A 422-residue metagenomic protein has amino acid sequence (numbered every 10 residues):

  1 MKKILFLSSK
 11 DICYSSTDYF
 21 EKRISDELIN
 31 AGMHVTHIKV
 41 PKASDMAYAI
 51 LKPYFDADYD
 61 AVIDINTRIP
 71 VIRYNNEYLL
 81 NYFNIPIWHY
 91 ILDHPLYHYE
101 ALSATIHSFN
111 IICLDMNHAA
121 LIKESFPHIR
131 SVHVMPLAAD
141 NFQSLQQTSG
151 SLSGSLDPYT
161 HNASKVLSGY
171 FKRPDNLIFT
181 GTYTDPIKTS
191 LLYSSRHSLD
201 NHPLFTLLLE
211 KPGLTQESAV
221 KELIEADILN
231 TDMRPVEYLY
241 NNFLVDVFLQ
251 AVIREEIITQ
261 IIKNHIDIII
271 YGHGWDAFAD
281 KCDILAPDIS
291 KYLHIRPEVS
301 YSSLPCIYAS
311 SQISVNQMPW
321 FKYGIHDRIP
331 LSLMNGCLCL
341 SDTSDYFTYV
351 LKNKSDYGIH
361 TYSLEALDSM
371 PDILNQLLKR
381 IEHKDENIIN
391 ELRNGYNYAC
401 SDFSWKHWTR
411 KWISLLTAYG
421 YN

Functional and structural regions predicted by a protein language model:
K2-K3, D175, P330: Nucleotide donor/acceptor-binding cores
L5-D11, T17-S125, F142-Q146, L152 (+7 more regions): Extended catalytic core of nucleotide-activated donor transferases of GT-like folds
F6-S9, Y19-A31, T36-P41, A104-T105 (+3 more regions): Catalytic binding pocket for nucleotide-activated donors in carbohydrate/polymer assembly enzymes
S8-F20, S131-K322, T343-F347: Nucleotide-sugar donor-binding catalytic core of glycosyltransferases
V35-T36, I87, V132, I266-I268 (+1 more regions): Hydrophobic anchor at the start of a short beta-strand that flanks the dinucleotide cofactor-binding loop
V40, L92, L137, T182 (+1 more regions): Active-site donor-binding loop signature of nucleotide-sugar glycosyltransferases
